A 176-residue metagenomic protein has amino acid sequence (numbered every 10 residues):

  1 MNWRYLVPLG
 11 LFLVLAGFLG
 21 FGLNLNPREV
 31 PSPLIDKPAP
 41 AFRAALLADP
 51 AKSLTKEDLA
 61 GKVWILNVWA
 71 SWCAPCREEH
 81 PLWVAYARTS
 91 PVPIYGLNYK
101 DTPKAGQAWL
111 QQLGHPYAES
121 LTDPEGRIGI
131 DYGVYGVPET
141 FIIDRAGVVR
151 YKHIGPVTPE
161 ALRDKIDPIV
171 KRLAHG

Functional and structural regions predicted by a protein language model:
M1-A45, G176: N-terminal targeting signals for export/organelle localization
M1-Y5, R77-E78, V134: Hydrophobic alpha-helical transmembrane segments of integral membrane proteins, especially lipid-exposed positions
N24-N26, A45-K52, S120-D123: Short gly/ser/thr-rich secondary-structure transition/capping motifs
F42-I65: A short beta-strand-turn-helix
K62-W64, W69-W72, G136: Short pre-active-site segment immediately N-terminal to redox-active cysteine/selenocysteine motifs in thiol-based
I65-N67, G96, I142: Hydrophobic beta-strand core positions in alpha/beta domains
R77-G114, P124-I130: Structural microenvironment flanking redox-active thiols in thiol-disulfide oxidoreductases
Q111-P116, D123-A174: Thiol/disulfide oxidoreductase modules built on the thioredoxin-like
